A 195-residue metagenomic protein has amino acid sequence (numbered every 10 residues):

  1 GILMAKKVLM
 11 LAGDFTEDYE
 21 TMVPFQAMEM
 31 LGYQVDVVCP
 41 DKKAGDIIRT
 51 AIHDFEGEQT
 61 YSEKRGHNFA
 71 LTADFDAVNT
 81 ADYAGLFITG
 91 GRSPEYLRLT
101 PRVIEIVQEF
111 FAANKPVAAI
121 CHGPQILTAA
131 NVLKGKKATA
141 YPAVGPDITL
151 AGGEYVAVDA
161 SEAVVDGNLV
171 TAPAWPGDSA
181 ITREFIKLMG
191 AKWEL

Functional and structural regions predicted by a protein language model:
L3-A113, I126-K137, G145-L195: Extended, subdomain-level signal for the structured scaffold at the beginning of enzyme domains
I120-G123: Short, thiol/selenol-centered motifs that function as redox-active sites or metal-ligating centers
